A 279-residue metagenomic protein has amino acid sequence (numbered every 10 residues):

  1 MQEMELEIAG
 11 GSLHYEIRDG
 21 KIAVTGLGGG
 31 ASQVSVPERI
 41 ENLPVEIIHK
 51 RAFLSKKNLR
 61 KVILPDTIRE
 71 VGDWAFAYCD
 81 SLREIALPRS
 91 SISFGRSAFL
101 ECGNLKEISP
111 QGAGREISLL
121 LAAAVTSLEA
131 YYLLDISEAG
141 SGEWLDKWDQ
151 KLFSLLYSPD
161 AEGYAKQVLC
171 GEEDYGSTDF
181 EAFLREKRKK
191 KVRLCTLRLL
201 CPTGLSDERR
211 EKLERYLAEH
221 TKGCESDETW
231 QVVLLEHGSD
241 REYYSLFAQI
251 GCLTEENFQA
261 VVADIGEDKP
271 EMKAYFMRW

Functional and structural regions predicted by a protein language model:
Q2-M4, I8-I22, G28-E46, K57-E70 (+4 more regions): Structural signature of tandem-repeat unit edges
D264-I265: Solvent-exposed segments in extracellular or luminal domains encompassing
